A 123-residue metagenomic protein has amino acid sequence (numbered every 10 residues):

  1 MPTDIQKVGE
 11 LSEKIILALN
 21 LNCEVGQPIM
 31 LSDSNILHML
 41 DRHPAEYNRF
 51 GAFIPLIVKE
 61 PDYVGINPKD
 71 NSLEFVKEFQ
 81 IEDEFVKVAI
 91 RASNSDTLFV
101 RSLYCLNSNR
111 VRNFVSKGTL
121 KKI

Functional and structural regions predicted by a protein language model:
M1-I123: Ribonuclease/tRNase effector modules and their secretory precursors
